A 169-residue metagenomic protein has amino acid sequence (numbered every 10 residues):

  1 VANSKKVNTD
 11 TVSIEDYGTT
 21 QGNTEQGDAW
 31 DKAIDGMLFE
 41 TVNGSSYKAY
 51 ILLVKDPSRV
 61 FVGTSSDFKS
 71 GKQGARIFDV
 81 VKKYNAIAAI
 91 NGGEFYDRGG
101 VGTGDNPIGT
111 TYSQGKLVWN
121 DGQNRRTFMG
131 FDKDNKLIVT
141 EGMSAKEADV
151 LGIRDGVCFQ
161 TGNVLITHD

Functional and structural regions predicted by a protein language model:
V1-D121, K136-I138: Zymogen propeptides
R98-D169: Active-site-adjacent helix-turn-beta-strand microarchitecture at beta-sheet edges that either contains or buttresses
